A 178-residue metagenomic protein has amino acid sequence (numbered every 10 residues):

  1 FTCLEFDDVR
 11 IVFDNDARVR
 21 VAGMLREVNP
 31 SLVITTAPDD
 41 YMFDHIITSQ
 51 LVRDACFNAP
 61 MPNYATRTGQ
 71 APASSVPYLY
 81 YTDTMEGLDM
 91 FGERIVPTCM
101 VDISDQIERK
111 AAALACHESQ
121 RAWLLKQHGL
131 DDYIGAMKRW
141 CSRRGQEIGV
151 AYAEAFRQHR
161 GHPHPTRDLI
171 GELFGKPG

Functional and structural regions predicted by a protein language model:
F1-V9: A conserved beta-strand->alpha-helix junction
F13-G178: Metal-dependent de-N-acetylase/amidase catalytic core
